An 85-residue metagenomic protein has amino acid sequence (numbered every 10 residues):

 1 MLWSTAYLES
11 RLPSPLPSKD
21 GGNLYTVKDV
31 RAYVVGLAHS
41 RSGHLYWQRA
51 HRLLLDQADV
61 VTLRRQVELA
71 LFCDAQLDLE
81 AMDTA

Functional and structural regions predicted by a protein language model:
M1-G21: Short, charged/polar N-terminal "headpieces" of proteins
E9, R31, V35-G36, R52-D56 (+1 more regions): Charged, amphipathic alpha-helical regulatory modules used for macromolecular assembly or allosteric control
G21-R52: A short, structured beta-strand/loop element
Q57-A85: Short, compact, well-ordered microdomains
